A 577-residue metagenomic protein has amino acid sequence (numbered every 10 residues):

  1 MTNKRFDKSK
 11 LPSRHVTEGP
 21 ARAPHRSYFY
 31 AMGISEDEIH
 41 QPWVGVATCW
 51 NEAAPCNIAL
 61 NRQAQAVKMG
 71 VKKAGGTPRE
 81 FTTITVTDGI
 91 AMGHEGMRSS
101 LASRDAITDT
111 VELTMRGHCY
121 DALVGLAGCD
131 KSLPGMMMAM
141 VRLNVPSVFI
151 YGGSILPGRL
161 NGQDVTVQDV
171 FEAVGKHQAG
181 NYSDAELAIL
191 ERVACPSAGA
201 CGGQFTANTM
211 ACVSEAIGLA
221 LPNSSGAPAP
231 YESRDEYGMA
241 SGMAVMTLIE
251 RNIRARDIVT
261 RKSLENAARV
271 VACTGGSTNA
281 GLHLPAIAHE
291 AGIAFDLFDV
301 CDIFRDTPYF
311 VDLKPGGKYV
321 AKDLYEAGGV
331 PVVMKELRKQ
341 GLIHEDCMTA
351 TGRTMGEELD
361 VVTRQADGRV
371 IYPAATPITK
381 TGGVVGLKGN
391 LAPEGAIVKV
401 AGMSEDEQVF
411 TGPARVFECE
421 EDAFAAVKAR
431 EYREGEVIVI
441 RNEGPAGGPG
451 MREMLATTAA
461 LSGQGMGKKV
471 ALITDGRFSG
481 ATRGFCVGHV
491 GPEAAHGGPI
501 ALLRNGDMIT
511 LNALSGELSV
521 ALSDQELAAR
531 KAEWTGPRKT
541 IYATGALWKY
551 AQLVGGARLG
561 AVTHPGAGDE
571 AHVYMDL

Functional and structural regions predicted by a protein language model:
T2-E52, C56-I58, Q63-T82, G89-I90 (+5 more regions): Catalytic or ion-coupling anion/metal-binding cores of large enzyme and transporter domains
V71, T110-T114: Glycine-rich, N-terminal phosphate-binding loop and its surrounding beta-alpha-beta segment
S100-D109: Glycine-rich, highly charged phosphate/nucleotide-binding loops
T114-M136, V148-Y151: A short, small-residue-rich loop immediately preceding and capping a beta-strand
